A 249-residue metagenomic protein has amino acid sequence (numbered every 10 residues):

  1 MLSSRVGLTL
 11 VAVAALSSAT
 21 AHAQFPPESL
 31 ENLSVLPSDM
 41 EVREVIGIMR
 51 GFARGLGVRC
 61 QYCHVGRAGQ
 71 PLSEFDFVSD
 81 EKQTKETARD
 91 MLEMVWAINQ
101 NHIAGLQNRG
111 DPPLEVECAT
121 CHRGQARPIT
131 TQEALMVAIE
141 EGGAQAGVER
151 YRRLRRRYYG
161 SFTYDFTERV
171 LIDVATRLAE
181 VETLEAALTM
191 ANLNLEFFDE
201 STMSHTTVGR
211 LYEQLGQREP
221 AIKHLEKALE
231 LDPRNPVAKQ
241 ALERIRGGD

Functional and structural regions predicted by a protein language model:
H22-D173, R177-E180, R234, Q240: Sequence context surrounding c-type heme c attachment/ligation sites in exported
E168, L184-E185, T202-M203, P236-V237: Helix-start (N-cap) detector for alpha-helical repeat units in TPR-like alpha-solenoids, especially tetratricopeptide
T176-R177, R210, R244: Residue-level recognition of tetratricopeptide repeat
